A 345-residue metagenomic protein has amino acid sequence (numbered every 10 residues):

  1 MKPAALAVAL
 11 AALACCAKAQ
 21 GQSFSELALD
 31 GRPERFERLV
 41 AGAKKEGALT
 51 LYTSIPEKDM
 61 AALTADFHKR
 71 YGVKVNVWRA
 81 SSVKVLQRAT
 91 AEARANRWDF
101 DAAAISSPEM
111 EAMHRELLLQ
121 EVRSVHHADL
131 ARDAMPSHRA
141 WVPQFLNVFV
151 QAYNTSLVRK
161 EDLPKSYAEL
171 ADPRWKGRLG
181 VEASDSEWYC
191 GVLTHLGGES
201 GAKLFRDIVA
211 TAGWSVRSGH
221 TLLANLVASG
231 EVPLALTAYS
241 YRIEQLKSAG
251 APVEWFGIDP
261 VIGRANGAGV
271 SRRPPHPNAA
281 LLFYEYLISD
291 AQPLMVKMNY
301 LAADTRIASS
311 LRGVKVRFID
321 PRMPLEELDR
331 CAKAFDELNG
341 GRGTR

Functional and structural regions predicted by a protein language model:
R32-K44, L49-T50, S54-K74, Q151 (+1 more regions): Short, polar/charged alpha-helical segment
T50-T64, N76-A93, R97-E231: Extracytoplasmic ligand-binding site segments that recognize negatively charged/polar headgroups
L63, L204-D207, P275-L287, L294-M295: Short amphipathic alpha-helical coupling segments at ligand-binding clamshell hinges and other catalytic/signaling
P108-A112, P233-P252: A ligand-binding cleft/hinge motif common to bilobed small-molecule-binding domains
D129-D133, L146-F149, F205-A210, W214-R217 (+2 more regions): Periplasmic-binding protein-like
V150-L157, L193-H195, R264-H276, M295: A bilobed periplasmic-binding-protein/Venus flytrap-type ligand-binding module shared by bacterial periplasmic
W175-S184, Y286-I307: Periplasmic-binding protein-like
S309-R345: Extracellular/periplasmic bilobal clamshell ligand-binding domains
